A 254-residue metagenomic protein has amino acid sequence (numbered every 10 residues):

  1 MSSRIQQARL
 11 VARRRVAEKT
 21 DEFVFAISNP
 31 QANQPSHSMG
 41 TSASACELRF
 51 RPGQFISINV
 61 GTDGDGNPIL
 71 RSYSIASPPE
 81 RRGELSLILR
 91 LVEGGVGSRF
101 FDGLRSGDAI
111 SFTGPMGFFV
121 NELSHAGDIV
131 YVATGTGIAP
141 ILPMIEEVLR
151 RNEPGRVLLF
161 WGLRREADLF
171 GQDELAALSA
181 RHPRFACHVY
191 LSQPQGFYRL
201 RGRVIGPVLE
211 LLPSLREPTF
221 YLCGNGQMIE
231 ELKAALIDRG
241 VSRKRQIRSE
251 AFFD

Functional and structural regions predicted by a protein language model:
S2-R4, F160-D254: Reductase modules of NAD(P)H-dependent flavoproteins
S2-S106: Ferredoxin-reductase
G53, G137, N225: Short, conserved phosphate/pyrophosphate- and ester-handling motifs at nucleotide-, phospho-/glycolipid
G114-H125: A short, basic/flexible loop-to-alpha-helix module at the beginning of a structural domain
V120, P140-P143, E231-L232: Phosphate- and divalent-cation-binding pockets in alpha/beta enzyme and binding domains that engage nucleotide-derived
A126, E147-V157: Conserved S-adenosyl-L-methionine
I138-R150: Histidine-anchored nucleotide/phosphate-binding helix
